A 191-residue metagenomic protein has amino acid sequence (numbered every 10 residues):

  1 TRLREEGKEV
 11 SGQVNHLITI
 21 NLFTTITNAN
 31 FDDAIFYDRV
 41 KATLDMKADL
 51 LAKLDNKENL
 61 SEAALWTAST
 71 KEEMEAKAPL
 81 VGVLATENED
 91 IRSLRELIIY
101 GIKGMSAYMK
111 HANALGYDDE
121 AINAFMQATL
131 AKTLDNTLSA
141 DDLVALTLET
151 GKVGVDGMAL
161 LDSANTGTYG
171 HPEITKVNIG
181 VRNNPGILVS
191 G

Functional and structural regions predicted by a protein language model:
T1-G191: Metallocofactor- and cofactor-centric catalytic cores in central/energy metabolism, strongly enriched
